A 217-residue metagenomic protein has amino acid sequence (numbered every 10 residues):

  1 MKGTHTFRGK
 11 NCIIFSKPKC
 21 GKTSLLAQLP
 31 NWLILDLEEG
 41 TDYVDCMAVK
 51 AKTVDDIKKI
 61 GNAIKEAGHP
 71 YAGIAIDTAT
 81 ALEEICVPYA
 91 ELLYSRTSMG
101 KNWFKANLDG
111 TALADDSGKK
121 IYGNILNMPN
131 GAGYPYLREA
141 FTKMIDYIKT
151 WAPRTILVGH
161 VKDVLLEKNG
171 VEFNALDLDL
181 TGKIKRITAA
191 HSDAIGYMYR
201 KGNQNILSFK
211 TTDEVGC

Functional and structural regions predicted by a protein language model:
K2-V87: Conserved P-loop
A27, H69, T150-W151, A190: Structured loop/turn residues at beta-strand edges in well-structured enzyme cores
E39, D56, H160, R200 (+1 more regions): Residues that form or immediately flank small-molecule/cofactor binding pockets and catalytic motifs
G61-I64, M144-I148, S192: Hydrophobic, Leu/Ile/Phe/Ala-enriched alpha-helical segments that form helix-helix packing faces
A75, I156-H160, Y197-M198: Short, conserved beta-strand edge motifs with alternating hydrophobic and charged residues
A81-R186: P-loop NTPase motor core
D163-C217: Conserved GTP-binding G-domain of TRAFAC-class P-loop NTPases and closely related GTPase folds
